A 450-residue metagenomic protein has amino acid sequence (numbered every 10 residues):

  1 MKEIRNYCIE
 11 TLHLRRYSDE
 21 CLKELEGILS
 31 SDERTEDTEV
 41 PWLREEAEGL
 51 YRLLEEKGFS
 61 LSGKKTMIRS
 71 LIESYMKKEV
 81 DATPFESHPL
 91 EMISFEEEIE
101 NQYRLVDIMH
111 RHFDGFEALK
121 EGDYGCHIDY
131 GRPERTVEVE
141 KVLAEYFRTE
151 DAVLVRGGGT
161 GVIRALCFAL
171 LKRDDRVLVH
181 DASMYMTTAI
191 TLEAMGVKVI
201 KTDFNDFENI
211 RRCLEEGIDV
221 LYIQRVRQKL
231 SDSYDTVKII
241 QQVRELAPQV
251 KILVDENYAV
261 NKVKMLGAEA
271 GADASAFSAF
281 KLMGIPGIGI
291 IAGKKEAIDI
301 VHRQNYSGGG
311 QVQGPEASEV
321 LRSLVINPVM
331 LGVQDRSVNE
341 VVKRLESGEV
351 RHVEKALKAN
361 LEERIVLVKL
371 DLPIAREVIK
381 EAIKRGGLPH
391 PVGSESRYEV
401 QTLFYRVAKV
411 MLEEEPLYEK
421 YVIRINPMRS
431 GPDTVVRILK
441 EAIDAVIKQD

Functional and structural regions predicted by a protein language model:
I9-T11, R16-G63, R69-S74, E362-I443: Conserved C-terminal alpha-helix-loop-beta "cap" of PLP-dependent enzymes that closes/shapes the active-site mouth
L12, P41-L119: Polybasic, low-complexity association/targeting segments
H13, G58, V142-L331, D335-V353 (+2 more regions): Conserved PLP-enzyme active-site core in the AAT-like
G63, H88-G161, M186-I190: Conserved N-terminal alpha-helix of the aminotransferase class I/II PLP-enzyme fold
K201, V350-L357, G387-V392: Short secondary-structure junctions
K281-M283, K358-N360, P416-Y418: Short, flexible turn/loop "capping" segments at secondary-structure junctions
G314, P389-G393, D450: Conserved short beta-strand edge segments in small beta-sheet-based binding/regulatory domains
V338-N339, K355-L367: Conserved glycine-rich beta-strand-loop-beta hairpin in the small C-terminal domain of fold type I
